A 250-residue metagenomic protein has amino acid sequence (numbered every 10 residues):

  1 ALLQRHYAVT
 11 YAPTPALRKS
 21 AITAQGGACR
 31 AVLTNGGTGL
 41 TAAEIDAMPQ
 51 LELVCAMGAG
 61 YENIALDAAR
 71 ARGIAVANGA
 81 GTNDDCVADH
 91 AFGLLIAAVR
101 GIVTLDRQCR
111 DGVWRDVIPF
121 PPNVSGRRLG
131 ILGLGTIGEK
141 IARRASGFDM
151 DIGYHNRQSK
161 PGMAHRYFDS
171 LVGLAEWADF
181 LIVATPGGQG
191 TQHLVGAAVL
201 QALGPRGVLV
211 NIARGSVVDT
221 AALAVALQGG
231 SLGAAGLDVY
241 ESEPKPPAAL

Functional and structural regions predicted by a protein language model:
A1-A77, E176, G196: An N-terminal-biased, well-structured beta-alpha scaffold segment characteristic of Rossmann-like dinucleotide-binding
T10, G153, S216: Conserved beta-strand positions in the Rossmann-like core of class I SAM-dependent methyltransferases
T14-L17, M57-Y61, G81-D84, Q158 (+2 more regions): Short, acidic/turn-prone active-site loops that include or flank metal/cofactor- and phosphate-binding residues
L40-E44, R157-L250: Rossmann-like adenosine-cofactor binding region
M48-L53, R72-I74, M150, P205-G207 (+1 more regions): A short helix->loop->beta-strand "cap" motif at the edges of active sites that frequently abuts
L51, S125-R128, A197, R206: Phosphate-coordination loops involved in phosphoryl transfer and adenosine-cofactor binding
R72, G79-R128, K140-R143, G147 (+1 more regions): Phosphate-binding beta-alpha-beta segment of Rossmann-like dinucleotide-binding domains, i.e., the NAD(P)
L134-G135: Glycine-rich Rossmann-fold phosphate-binding loop(s) that bind the pyrophosphate of adenine dinucleotide cofactors
